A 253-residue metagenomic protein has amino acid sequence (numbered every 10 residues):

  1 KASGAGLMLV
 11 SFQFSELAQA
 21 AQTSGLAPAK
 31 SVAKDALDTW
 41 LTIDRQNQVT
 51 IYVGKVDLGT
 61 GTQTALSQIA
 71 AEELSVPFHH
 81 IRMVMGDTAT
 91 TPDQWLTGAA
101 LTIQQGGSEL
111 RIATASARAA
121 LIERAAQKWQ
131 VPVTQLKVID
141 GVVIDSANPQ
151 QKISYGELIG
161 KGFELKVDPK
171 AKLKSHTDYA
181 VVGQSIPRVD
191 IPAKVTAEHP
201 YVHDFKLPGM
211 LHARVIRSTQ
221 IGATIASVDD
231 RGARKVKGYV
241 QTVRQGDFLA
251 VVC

Functional and structural regions predicted by a protein language model:
A2-F14, Q19-C253: Cofactor-binding beta-sheet edge motifs in enzyme active sites
